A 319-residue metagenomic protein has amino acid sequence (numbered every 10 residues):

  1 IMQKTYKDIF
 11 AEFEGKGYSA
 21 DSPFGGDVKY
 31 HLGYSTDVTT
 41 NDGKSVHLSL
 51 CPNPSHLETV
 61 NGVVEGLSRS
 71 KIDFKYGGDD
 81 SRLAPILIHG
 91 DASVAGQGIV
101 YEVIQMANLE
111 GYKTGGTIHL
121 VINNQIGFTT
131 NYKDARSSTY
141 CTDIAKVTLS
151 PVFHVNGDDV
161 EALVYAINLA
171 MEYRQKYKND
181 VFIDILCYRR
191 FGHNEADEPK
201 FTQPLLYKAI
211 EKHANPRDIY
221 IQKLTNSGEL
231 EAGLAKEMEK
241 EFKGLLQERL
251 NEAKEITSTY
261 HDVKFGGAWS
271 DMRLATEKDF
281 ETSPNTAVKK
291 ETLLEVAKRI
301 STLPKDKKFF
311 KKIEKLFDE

Functional and structural regions predicted by a protein language model:
I1-I86, A92-I99, I104-T117, N123-K133 (+5 more regions): Conserved internal helical-beta-strand scaffold that buttresses enzyme catalytic cores
G90-S93, Y188-R190: Short, internal active-site loops enriched in acidic
V121-I122, I185: Hydrophobic side chains in beta-strands
G127-S138, K146-F182, L186-G192, A196 (+1 more regions): Conserved phosphate-handling catalytic cores of large alpha/beta enzymes
T142: Active-site-proximal helix-loop-helix substrate-binding element of RNase H-like nuclease domains
T202-Y207: A mobile, often basic/glycine-rich helix-loop segment that functions as the active-site lid/recognition loop
K208-K212: Flexible glycine-/small-residue-enriched beta->alpha junction loops that bind anionic phosphate/pyrophosphate groups
